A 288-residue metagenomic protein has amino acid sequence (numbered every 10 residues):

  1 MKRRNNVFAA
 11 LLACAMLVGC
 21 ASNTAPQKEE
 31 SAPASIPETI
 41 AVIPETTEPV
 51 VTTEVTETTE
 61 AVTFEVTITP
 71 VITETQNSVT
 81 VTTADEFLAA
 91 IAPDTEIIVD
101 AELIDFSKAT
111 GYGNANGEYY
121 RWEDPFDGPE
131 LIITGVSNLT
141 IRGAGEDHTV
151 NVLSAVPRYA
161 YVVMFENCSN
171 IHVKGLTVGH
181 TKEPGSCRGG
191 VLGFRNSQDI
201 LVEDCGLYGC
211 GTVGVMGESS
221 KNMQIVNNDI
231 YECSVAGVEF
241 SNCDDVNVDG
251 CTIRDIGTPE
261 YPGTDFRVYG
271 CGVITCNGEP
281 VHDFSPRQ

Functional and structural regions predicted by a protein language model:
M1-F8: Bacterial N-terminal signal peptides that target proteins for export
V18-G19: C-terminal motif of bacterial Sec signal peptides marking the signal peptidase cleavage site
T24-N77: N-terminal, intrinsically disordered, polar/charged segments of Gram-positive cell-envelope systems that serve as
E65-A89, L103-D105: Right-handed parallel beta-helix/beta-solenoid
A89-P93, D105-R142, N151-K174, H180-Q198 (+1 more regions): Extracellular beta-strand-rich solenoid/capping regions of secreted or surface-exposed proteins that bind or remodel
A92, V136-S137, R158, V163 (+11 more regions): Parallel beta-helix/beta-solenoid
K108-A109, E146, V152-Y161, K182-G190 (+4 more regions): Short glycine/acidic-rich loop motifs that flank beta-strands on beta-rich extracellular proteins
L176, C205, N228, C251 (+2 more regions): Consensus "Asn ladder" position of solenoid repeat domains
